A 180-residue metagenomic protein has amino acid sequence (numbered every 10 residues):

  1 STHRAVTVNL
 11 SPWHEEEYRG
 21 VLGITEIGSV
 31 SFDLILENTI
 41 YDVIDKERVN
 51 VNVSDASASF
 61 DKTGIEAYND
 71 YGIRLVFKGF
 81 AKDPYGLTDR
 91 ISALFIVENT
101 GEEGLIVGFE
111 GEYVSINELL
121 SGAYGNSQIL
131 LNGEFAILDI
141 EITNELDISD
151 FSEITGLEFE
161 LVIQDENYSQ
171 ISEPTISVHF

Functional and structural regions predicted by a protein language model:
S1, I96-E102: Asparagine-centered strand-capping/turn motif at beta-strand->loop junctions
T2-E47, N52, L119-S169: Short, solvent-exposed, Trp/other aromatic-anchored flexible loops in extracytoplasmic proteins
I44-F60, S172-F180: Short beta-strand elements
D45, L87-L94: Short, solvent-exposed loop/turn segments enriched in Ser/Thr/Gly
S57-G86: Low-complexity, acidic Ser/Thr/Pro/Gly-rich terminal tails and inter-domain linkers that flank the onset of structured
F77-G79, A93, A123-G125: N-terminal post-signal-peptidase region of extra-cytosolic proteins
I91-V97, I154-L157: Short, structured motif recognition centered on aromatic/hydrophobic residues
E103-G111: Short, hydrophobic/aromatic beta-strand segments
